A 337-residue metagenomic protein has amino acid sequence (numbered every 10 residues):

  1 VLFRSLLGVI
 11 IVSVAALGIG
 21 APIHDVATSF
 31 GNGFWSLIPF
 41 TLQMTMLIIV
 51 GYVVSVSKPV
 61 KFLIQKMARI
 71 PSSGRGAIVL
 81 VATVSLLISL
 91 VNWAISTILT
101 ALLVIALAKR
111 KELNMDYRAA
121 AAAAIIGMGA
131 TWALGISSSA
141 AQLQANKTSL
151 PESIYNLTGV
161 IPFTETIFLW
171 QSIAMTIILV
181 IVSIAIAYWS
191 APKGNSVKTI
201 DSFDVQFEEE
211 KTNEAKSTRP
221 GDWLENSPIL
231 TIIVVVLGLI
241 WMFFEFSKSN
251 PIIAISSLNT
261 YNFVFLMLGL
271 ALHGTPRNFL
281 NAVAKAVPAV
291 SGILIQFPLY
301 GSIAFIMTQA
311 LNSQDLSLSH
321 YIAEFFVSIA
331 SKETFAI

Functional and structural regions predicted by a protein language model:
V1-M46, F168-I181, A185-Q296: Hydrophobic transmembrane alpha-helices of multi-pass small-molecule transporters
I10-A15, L86-L90, I126-A133, L239-F243: Aromatic-anchored segments of alpha-helical transmembrane domains
L17-A27, A140-T148, N250-L258, A310-I322: Interfacial/capping segments of alpha-helical transmembrane domains
I23-K109, G274-I337: Membrane-embedded alpha-helical segments and adjacent helix-loop junctions characteristic of multi-pass solute
I78-T83, Y117-I125, N262-G269: Transmembrane alpha-helical segments of multi-pass small-molecule transport proteins
L103-K198: Membrane-core helix-loop-helix motifs of multi-pass transport proteins
